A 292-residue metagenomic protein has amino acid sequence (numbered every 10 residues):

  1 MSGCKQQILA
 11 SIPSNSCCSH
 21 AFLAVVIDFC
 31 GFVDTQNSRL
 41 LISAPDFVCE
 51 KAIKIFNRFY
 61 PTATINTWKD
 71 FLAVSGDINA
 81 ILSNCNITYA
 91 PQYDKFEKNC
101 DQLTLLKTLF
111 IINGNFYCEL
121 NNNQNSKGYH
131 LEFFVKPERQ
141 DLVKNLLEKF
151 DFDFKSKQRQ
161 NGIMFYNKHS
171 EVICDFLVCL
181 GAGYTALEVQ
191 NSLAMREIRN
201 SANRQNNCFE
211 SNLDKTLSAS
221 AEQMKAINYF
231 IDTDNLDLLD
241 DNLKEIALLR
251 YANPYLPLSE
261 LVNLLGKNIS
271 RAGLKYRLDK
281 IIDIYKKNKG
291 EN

Functional and structural regions predicted by a protein language model:
M1-F32: N-terminal basic/disordered segments at the start of proteins
I12-F22, D94-Q102, D237-D241: Structural motif
S14, F29-F32, Q36-Q190: DNA-contacting interfaces and partner/effector-binding or oligomerization modules in DNA-centric proteins
C17, F47, A272, Y276: Conserved active-site and cofactor/substrate-binding residues in soluble primary-metabolism enzymes
V25, T108, L274: Conserved RecA-like P-loop NTPase ATPase core
G181-Y276, I281: Extended mid-to-C-terminal alpha-helical interaction segments
R277-L278, Y285, K289: DNA major-groove recognition helix of helix-turn-helix
N292: Terminal helix-turn-helix DNA-binding modules in bacterial transcription factors
